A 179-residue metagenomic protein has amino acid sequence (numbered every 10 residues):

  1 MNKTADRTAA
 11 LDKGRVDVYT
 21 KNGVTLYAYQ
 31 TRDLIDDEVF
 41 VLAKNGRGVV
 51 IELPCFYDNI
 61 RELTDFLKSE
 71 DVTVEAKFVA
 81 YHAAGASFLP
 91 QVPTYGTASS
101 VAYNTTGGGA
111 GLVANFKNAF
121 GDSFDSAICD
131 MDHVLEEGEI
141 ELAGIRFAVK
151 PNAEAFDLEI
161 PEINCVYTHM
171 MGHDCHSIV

Functional and structural regions predicted by a protein language model:
M1-V18: N-terminal low-complexity, Pro/Thr/Ser-rich intrinsically disordered segments that act as propeptides or flexible
K13, T105-F156, P161-E162: Metallo-beta-lactamase
K13-D65, F156-H173: Conserved beta-strand hairpin/beta-sheet module of binuclear metal-dependent hydrolase folds, prominently
G46-R47, Y57-S100: Active-site metal-binding motif and surrounding structural segment of the metallo-beta-lactamase
V49-E52, A76, A148: Short catalytic-loop micro-motif centered on adjacent basic/acidic residues
K77-A84, A153, M171-D174: Histidine-centered catalytic micro-motifs
A98-Y103, M171-G172: Short, acidic/turn-prone active-site loops that include or flank metal/cofactor- and phosphate-binding residues
C175-V179: Cap/insert and terminal regions of metallo-dependent hydrolase folds
